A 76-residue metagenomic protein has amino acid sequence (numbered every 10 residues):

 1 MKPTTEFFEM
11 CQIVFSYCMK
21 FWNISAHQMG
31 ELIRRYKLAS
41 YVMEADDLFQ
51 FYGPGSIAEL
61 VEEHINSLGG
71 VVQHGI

Functional and structural regions predicted by a protein language model:
K2-Q28: N-terminal acidic leader/helix
T4, A26, E31, S56-I57 (+1 more regions): Intrinsically disordered, low-complexity, basic-enriched segments
E6-E9, E31, E44, E59-E63: Glutamate identity and glutamate-enriched acidic tracts
S25-Q50: Amphipathic, hydrophobic secondary-structure cores in small proteins
D46-I76: Long, compositionally biased
